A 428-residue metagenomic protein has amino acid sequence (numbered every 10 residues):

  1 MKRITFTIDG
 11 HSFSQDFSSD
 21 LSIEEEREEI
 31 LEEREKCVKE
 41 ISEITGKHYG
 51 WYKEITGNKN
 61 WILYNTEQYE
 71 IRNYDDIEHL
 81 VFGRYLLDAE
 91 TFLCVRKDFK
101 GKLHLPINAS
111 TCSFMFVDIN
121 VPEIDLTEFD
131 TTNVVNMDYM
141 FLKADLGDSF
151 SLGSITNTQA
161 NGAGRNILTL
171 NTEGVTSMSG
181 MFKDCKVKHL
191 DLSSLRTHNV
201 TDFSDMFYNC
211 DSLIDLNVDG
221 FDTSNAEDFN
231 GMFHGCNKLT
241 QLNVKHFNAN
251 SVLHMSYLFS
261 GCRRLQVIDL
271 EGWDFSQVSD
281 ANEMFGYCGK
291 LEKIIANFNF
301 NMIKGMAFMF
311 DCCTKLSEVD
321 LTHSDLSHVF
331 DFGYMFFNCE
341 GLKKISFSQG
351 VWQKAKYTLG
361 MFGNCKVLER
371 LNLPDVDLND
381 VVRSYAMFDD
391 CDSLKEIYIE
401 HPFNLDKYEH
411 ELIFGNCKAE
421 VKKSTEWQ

Functional and structural regions predicted by a protein language model:
M1-R27, C37: Short, low-complexity, charged amphipathic interaction modules
K2-F6, W51, N60-I62: Short polybasic amphipathic segments
F13-Q15, Y49, Y69-I71: Short, isolated positions in well-ordered beta-strands
S19-S22, H48, N73: Intrinsically disordered, low-complexity coil/linker segments enriched for acidic/polar and small residues
E35-K39, E43, N58-N60, Y64-R84 (+13 more regions): Structural signature of tandem-repeat unit edges
S113, D138-Y139, S179-G180, S204-D205 (+7 more regions): Register-specific detector for alpha-helical tandem repeat solenoids, activating on a conserved position within each
E409-G415: Short, aromatic/basic amphipathic alpha-helical patches
